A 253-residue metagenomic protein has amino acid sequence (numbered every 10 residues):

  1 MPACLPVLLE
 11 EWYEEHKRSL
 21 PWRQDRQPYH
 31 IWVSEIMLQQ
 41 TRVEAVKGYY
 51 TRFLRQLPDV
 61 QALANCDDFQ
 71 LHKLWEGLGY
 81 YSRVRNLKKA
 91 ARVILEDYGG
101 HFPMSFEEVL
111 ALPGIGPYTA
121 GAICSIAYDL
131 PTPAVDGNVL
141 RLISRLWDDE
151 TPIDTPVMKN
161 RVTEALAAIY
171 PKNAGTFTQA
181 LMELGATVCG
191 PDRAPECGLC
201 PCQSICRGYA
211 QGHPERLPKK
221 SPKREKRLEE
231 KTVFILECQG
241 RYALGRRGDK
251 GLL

Functional and structural regions predicted by a protein language model:
A3-G198, C202-E215: Catalytic cores of DNA base-excision repair glycosylases
P214-L253: N-terminal strand-loop-strand
